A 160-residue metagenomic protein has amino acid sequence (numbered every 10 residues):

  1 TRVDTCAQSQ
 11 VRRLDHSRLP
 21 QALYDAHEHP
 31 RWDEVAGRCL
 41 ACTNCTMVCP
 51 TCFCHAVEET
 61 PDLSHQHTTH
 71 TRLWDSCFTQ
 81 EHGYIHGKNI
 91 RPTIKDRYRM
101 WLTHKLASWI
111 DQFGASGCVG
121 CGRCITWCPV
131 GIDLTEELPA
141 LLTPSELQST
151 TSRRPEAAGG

Functional and structural regions predicted by a protein language model:
T1-Q10: Redox- and metal-dependent alpha/beta enzyme cores, enriched for Fe-S-associated oxidoreductases and cofactor-handling
L14-G37, H55-G160: Ferredoxin-type iron-sulfur electron-transfer modules in oxidoreductases and energy-metabolism complexes
A36-T46: Extended amphipathic alpha-helical segments enriched in small hydrophobics
N44-T60: Internal helical hairpin/lid segments
